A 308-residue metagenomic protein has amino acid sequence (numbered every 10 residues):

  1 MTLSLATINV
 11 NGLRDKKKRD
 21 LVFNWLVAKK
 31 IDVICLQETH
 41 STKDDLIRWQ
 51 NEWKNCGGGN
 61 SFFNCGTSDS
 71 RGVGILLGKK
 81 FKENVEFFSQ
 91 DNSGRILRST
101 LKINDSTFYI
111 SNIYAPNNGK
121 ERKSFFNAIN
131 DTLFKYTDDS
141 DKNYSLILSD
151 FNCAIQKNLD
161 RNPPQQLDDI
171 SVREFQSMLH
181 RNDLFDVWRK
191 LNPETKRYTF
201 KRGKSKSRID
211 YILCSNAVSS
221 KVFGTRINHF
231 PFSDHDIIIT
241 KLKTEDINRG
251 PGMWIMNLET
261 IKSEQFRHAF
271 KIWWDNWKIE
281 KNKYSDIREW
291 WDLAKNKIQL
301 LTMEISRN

Functional and structural regions predicted by a protein language model:
M1-K142, Q166, K262: Short phosphate/oxyanion-binding micro-motifs
N9, L26, I31-E38, L76 (+9 more regions): Mobile genetic element proteins and their domesticated derivatives, centered on retroelements and DNA transposons
N11, T39-H40, Y114-P116, F151-A154 (+2 more regions): Catalytic metal-binding/acid-base residues of hydrolase active sites
Q37, T42, K190, S215 (+1 more regions): Conserved residues at the C-terminal ends of beta-strands
E38, F88-D91, N152, N182-K204 (+1 more regions): Acidic carboxylate-rich catalytic motifs and surrounding loops in phosphoryl-/glycosyl-chemistry enzymes
G59-L77, D168-C214, D275-W291, K295: Active site of divalent-metal-dependent phosphoester/diester hydrolases
T100-F108, D138-D141, S145-L146, I170 (+3 more regions): Surface polyanion/phosphate-binding segment centered on an Asp-His-Pro turn
C153-I170: Catalytic palm subdomain of template-directed nucleic-acid polymerases, centered on the conserved carboxylate motif
